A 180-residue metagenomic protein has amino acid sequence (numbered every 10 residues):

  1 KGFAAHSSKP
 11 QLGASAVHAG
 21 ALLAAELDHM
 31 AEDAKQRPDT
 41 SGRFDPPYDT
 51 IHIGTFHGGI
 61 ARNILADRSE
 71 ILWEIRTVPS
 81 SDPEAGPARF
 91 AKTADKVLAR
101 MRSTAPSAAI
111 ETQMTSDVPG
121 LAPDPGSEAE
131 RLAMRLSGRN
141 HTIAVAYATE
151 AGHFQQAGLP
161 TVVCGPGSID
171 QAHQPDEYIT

Functional and structural regions predicted by a protein language model:
G2-I179: Metal-dependent amide/peptide-bond hydrolase catalytic core, centered on the "pita-bread" metallohydrolase fold
